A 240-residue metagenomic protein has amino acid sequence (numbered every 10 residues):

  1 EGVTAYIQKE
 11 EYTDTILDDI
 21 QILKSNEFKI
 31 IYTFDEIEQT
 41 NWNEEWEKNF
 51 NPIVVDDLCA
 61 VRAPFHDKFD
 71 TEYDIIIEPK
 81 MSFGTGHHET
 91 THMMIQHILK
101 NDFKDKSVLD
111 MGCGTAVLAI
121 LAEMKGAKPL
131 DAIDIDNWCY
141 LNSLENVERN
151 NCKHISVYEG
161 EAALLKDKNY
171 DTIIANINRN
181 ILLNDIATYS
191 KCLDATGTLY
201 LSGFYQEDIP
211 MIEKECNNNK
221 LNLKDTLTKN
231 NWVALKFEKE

Functional and structural regions predicted by a protein language model:
E1-D70: N-terminal auxiliary segments of SAM/dcSAM-dependent transferases
E1-V3, Y73, V233-L235: Short beta-strand micro-motifs in enzyme catalytic cores
T4, T33, D131, S156 (+1 more regions): A structural signal for isolated positions on well-ordered beta-strands in alpha/beta enzyme cores
I31-T33, A60, P129, H154-S156 (+1 more regions): Conserved beta-strand segments of alpha/beta enzyme cores
Y73-P79: A short, charged helix-loop
M81, T85-K166: Conserved SAM/SAH cofactor-binding pocket of Class I
I135-K239: S-adenosylmethionine
